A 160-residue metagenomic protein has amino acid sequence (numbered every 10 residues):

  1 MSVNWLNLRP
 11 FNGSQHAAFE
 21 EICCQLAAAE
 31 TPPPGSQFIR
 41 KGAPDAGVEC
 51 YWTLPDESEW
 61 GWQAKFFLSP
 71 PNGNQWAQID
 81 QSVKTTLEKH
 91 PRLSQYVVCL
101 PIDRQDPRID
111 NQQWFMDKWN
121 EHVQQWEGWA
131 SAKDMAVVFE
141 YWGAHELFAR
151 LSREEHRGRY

Functional and structural regions predicted by a protein language model:
M1-Y160: Mixed-charge (Asp/Glu-Lys/Arg
